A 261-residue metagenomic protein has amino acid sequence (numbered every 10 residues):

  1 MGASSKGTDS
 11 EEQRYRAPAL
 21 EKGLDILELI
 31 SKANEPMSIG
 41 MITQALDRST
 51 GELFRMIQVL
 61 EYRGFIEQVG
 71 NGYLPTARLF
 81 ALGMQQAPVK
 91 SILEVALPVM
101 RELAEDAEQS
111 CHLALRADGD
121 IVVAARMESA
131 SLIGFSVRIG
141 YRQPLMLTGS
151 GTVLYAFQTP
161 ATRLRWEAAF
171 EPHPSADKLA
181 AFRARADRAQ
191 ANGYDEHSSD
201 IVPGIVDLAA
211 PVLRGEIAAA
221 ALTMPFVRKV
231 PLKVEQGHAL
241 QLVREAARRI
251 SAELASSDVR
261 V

Functional and structural regions predicted by a protein language model:
G2-K90, A218, R248-S256: N-terminal helix-turn-helix
A3-S4, L132-I201: Short, solvent-exposed recognition segments
L29, A45, M56, E94-D106 (+4 more regions): Amphipathic alpha-helical regulatory segments at dimerization interfaces that relay allosteric signals between sensory
F65-Q68, L113-A114, V212: A structural signal for short hydrophobic beta-strand segments in well-ordered beta-sheet cores
R78-D106, R126, G134-F135: Conserved segment of winged-helix/HTH DNA-binding domains
L113-D118, R126-M127: Short hydrophobic alpha-helical segments used for membrane anchoring or interfacial signaling
S175-S251: Extended hydrophobic
